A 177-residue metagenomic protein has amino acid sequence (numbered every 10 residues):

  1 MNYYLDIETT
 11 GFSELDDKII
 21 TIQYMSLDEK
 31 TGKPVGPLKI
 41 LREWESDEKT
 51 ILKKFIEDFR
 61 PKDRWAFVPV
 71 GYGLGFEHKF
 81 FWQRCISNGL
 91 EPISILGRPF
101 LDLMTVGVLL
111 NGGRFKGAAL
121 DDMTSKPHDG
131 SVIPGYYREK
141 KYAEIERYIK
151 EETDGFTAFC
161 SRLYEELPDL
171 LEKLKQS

Functional and structural regions predicted by a protein language model:
M1-P61: Conserved RNase H-like, two-metal-ion catalytic cores of nucleic-acid enzymes
K18-Q23, L27, K33-P37, A66-K175: Metal-dependent phosphoesterase core characteristic of DEDDh/y 3'-5' exonuclease domains
